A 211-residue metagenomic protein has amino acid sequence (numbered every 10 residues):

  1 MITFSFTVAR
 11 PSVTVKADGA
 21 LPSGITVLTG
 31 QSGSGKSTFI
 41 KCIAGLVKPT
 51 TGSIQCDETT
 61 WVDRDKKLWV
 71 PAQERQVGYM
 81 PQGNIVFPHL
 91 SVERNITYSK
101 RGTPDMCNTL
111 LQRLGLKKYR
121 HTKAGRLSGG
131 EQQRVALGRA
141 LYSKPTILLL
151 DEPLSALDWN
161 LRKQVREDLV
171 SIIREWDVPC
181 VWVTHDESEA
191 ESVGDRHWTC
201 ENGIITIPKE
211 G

Functional and structural regions predicted by a protein language model:
W61-Y79: ABC ATPase NBD coupling module
V62-R64, P104-Y119, V170-S171: Conserved ABC ATPase "signature" region
K123-L127, E131-Q133: Conserved ABC ATPase signature
L137: Hydrophobic anchor residue at the start of the ABC signature
Y142-T146: A short, proline-enriched helix->beta-strand linker immediately N-terminal to the Walker B motif in ABC-type P-loop
L148-E152: Catalytic Walker B motif of ABC-type/P-loop ATPase nucleotide-binding domains
D177-V183: Conserved H-loop
